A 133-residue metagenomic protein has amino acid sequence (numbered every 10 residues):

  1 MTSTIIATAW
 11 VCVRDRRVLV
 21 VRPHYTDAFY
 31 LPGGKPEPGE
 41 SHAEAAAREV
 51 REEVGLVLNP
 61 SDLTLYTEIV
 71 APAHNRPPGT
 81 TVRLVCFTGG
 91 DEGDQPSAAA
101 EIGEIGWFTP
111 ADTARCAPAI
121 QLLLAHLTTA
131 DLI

Functional and structural regions predicted by a protein language model:
M1-T4, T129-I133: Short, low-complexity, intrinsically disordered N-terminal peptides in bacterial proteins
M1-V18: Conserved N-terminal beta-strand and adjoining loop/helix that marks the start of the Nudix/MutT-like hydrolase domain
I5, V13, L31, P60 (+1 more regions): Short connector loops at helix/strand junctions that flank enzyme active sites, especially segments positioning acidic
I6, T67-Q95, H126-T128: Active-site-adjacent beta-strand/loop module that shapes the phosphate/pyrophosphate-binding cleft
V13-E53, V57: Conserved Nudix-box catalytic region and its N-terminal flanking loop in Nudix hydrolases and closely related
V57-T67: A short coil-to-beta-strand element that immediately follows conserved catalytic motifs
C86-T88, S97-A130: NUDIX/MutT-family hydrolases
